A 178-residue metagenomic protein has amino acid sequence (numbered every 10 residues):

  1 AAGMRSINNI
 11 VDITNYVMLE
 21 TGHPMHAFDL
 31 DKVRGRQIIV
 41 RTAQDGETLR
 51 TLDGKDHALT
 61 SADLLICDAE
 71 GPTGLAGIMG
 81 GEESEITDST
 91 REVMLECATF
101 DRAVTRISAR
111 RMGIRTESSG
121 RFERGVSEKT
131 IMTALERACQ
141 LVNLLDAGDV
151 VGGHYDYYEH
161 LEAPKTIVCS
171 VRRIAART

Functional and structural regions predicted by a protein language model:
A1-T178: RNA/tRNA-interacting regions in translation and RNA-turnover enzymes
